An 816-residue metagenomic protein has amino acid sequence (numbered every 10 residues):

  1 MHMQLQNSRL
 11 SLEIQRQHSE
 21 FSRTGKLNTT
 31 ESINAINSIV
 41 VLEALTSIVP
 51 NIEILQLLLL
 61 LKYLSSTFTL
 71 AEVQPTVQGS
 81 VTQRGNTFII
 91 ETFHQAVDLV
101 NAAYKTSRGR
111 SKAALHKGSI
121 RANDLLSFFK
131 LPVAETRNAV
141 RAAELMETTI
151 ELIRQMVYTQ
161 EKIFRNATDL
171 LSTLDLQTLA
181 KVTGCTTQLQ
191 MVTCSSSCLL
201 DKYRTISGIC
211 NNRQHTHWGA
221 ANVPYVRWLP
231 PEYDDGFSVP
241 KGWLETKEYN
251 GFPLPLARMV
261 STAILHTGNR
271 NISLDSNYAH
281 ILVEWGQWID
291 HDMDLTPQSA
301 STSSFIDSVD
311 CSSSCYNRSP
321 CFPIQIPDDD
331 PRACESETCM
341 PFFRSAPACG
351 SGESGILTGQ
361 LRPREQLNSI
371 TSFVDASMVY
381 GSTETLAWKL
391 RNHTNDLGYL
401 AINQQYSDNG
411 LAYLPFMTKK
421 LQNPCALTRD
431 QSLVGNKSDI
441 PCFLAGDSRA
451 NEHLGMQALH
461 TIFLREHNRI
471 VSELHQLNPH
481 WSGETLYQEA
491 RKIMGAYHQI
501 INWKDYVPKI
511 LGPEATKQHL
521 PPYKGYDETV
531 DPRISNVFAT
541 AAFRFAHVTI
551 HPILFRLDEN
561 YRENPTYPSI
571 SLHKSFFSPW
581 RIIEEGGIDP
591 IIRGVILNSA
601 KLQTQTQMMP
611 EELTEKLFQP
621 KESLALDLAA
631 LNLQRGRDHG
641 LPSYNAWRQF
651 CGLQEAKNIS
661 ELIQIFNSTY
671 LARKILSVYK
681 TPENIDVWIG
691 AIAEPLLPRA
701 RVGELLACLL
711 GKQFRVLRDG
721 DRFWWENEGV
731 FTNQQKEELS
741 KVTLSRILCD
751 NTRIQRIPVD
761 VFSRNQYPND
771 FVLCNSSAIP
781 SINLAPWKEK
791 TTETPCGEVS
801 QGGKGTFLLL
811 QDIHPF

Functional and structural regions predicted by a protein language model:
M1-R9, E13-E20, T24-L61: Classical eukaryotic N-terminal signal peptides for Sec-dependent ER targeting/secretion, especially the positively
N28, E53, L57-L454, V471-F816: Terminal regions of secretory-pathway proteins
H453-R465: Alpha-helical bundle segments that constitute or directly flank the non-heme di-iron/ferroxidase center
